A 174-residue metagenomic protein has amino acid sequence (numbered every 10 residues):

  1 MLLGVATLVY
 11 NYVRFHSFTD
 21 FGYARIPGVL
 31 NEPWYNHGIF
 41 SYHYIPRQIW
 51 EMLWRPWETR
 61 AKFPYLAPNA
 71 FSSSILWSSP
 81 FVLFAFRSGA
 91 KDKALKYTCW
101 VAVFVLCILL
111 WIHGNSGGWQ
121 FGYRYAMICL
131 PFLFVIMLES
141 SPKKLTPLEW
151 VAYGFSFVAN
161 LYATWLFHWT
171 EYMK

Functional and structural regions predicted by a protein language model:
M1-K174: Membrane-proximal envelope and lipid/glycan-remodeling enzymes
